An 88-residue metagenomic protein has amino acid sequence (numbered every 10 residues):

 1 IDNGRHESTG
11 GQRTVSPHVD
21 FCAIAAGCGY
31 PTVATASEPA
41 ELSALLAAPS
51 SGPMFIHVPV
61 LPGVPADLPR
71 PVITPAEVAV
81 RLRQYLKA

Functional and structural regions predicted by a protein language model:
I1-H6, P39-A40: Acidic, glycine-rich active-site loops and adjacent beta-strand->loop/helix elements that engage anionic groups
D2, A36, P59: Conserved residues at the C-terminal ends of beta-strands
S8-Q12, L46, A66-P69: Short, well-ordered secondary-structure micro-motifs
G10, A25, P31, H57 (+1 more regions): Generic structural signal for short, flexible, solvent-exposed coil/loop and linker residues
Q12-L45: Conserved thiamine diphosphate
S50-A88: Glycine/aspartate-rich loop-and-adjacent alpha/beta segment that forms the canonical ThDP
